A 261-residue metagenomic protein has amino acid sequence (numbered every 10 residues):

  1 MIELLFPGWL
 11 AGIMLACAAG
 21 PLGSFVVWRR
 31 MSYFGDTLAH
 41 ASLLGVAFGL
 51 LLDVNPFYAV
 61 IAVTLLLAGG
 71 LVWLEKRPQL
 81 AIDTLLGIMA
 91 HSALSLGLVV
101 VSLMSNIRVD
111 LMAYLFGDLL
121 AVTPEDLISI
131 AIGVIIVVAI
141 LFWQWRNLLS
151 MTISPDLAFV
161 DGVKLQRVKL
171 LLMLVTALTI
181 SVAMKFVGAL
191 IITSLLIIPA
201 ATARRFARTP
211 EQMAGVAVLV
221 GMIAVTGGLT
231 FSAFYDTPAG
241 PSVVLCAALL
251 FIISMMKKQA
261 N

Functional and structural regions predicted by a protein language model:
M1, L115, L119, V220-A260: C-terminal binding/interaction regions
M1-C17: Membrane-interfacial amphipathic/re-entrant helices at transmembrane-helix boundaries
F6-P7, K76-P78, L86-R146: Transmembrane helix-bundle core of multi-pass membrane transporters and related energy-transducing complexes
G8-A11, P56-T64, D83, G87 (+3 more regions): Loop-to-transmembrane alpha-helix initiation sites
S24-I107, A203-G215, S232-F234, Q259-A260: Short loop segments and helix-boundary regions at transmembrane helix junctions of multi-pass inner-membrane proteins
A41-L51, M89-V101, A121, L165-L170 (+3 more regions): Small-residue-rich segments of transmembrane alpha-helices in multi-pass membrane proteins, especially helix faces
A139-L172: Membrane-helix/interface signature in polytopic inner-membrane proteins
L190-P241: Transmembrane alpha-helical segments in multi-pass inner-membrane proteins
